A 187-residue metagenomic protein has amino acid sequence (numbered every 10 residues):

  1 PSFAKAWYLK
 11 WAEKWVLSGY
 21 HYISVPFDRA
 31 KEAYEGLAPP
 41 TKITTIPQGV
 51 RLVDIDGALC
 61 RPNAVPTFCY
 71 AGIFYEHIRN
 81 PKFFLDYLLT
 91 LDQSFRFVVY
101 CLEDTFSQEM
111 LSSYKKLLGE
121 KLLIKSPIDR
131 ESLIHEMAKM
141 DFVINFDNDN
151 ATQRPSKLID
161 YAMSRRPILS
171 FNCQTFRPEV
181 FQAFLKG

Functional and structural regions predicted by a protein language model:
F3-I23: Membrane-proximal helix-turn-helix segments that form the acceptor-binding/catalytic region of lipid-linked
W15-S18, D129-M140, M163: Short acidic alpha-helix that forms the nucleotide-activated donor recognition element in Leloir-type transferases
H21, M137-T152: Acidic donor-binding loop of glycosyltransferase active sites
R29, G49: Carbohydrate-associated surface elements
C60-I78, L85: Conserved donor-binding/catalytic core segment of Leloir-type glycosyltransferases
V65, C101-E103, Q108-S132: Nucleotide-activated donor-binding/catalytic signature segment of Leloir-type glycosyltransferases, i.e., the conserved
P81-S94: Short hydrophobic signal-anchor/transmembrane segments that target glycosyltransferases and glycosylation machinery
F142-V143, D160, P167-N172: Short hydrophobic beta-strand element within catalytic cores of glycosyltransferases and related nucleotide-activated
